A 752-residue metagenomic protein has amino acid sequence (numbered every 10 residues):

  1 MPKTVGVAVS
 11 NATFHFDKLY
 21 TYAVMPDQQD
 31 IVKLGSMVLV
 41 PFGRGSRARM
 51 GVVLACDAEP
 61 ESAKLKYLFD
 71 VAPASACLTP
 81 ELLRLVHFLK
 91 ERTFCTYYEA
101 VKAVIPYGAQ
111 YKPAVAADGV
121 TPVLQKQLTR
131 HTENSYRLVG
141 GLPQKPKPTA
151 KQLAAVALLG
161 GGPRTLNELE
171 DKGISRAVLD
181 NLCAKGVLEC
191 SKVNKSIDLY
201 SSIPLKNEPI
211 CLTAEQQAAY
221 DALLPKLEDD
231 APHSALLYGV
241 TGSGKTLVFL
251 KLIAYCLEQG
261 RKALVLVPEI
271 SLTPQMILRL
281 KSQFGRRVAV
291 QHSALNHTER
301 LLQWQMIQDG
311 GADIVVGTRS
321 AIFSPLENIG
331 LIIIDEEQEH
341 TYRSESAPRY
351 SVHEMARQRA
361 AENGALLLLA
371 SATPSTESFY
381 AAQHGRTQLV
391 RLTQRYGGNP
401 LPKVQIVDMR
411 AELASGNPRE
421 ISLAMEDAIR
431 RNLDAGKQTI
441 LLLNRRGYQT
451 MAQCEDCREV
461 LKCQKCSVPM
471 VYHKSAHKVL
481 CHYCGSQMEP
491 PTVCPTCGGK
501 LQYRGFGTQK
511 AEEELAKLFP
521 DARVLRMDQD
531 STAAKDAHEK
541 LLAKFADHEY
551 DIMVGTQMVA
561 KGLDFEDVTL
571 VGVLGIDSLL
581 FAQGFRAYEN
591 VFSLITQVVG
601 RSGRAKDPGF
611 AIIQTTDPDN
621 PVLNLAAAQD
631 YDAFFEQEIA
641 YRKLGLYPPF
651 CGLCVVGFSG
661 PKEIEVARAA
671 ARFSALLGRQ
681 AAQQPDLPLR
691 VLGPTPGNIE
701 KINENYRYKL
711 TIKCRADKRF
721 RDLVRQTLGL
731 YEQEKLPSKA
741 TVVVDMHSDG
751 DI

Functional and structural regions predicted by a protein language model:
M1-S371, Q383-N399, Q680, K718-R725 (+1 more regions): Accessory, non-ATPase domains that flank or precede helicase/AAA+ motor cores in DNA-metabolism machines
P2-T4, D17, S46, G436 (+4 more regions): A general secondary-structure signal for short beta-strands and their flanking turns/coil in non-transmembrane regions
T13, F519-A522, L677-R690, E734-K739: Short secondary-structure junctions
P60-S75, T695-G697, K701-K713: Solvent-exposed, membrane-proximal periplasmic/extracellular interface segments of envelope transport and secretion
K206-T213, Q217, D221, A231-A667 (+4 more regions): Inter-lobe coupling/hinge segments of SF2-like helicase ATPases
A671-F673: Long hydrophobic segments that form regular secondary structure
A675, R679-I702, Y706, L728 (+1 more regions): A carboxyl-terminal module marker
